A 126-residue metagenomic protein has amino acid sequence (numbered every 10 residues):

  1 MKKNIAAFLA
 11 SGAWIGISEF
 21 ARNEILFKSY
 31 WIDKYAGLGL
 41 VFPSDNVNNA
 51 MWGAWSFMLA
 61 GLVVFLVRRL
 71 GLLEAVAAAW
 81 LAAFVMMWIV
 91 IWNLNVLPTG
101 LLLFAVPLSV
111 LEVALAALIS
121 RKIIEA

Functional and structural regions predicted by a protein language model:
M1-A126: Juxtamembrane/disordered regions of integral membrane proteins
